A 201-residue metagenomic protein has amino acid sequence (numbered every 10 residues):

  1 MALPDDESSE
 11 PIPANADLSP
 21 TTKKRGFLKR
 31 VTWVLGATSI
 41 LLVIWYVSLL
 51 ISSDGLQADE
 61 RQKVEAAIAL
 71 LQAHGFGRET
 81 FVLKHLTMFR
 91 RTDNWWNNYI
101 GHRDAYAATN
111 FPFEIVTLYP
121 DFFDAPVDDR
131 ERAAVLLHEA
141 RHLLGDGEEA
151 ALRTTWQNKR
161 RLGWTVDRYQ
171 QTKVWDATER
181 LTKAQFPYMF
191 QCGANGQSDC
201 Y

Functional and structural regions predicted by a protein language model:
A2-T22, K29-F76, T80, R90-P112 (+1 more regions): Metalloprotease/metallohydrolase-associated module, dominated by Zn2+-dependent proteases
G26-F27, H138: Short alpha-helical segments used as structural interaction elements across diverse proteins
G55-Q57, F122-F123, L137-L144: Second-shell loop/turn segments in exported
L86-M88: Acidic, Ser/Thr-rich low-complexity segments on the non-lumenal side of membrane proteins
N97-A133, A140: Active-site scaffold of zinc-dependent metalloenzymes
R130-D146, A151-L152, W156: Active-site recognition of the HExxH zinc-binding catalytic motif
